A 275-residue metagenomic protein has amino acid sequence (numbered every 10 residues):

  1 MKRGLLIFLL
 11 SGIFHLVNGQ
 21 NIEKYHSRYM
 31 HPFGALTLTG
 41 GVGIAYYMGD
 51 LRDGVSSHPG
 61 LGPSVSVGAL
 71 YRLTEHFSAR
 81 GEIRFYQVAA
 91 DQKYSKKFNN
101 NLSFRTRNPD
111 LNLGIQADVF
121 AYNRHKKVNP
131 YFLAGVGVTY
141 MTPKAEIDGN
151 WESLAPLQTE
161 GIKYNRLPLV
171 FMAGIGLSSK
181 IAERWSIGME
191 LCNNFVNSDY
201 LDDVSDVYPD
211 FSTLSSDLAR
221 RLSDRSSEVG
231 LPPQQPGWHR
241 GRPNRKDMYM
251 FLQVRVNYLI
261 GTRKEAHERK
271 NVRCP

Functional and structural regions predicted by a protein language model:
Q20-L70, D247-R263: Short glycine/proline- and aromatic-enriched beta-strand/turn motifs that initiate or cap beta-hairpins
N21-A35, H76, A121-V128, I181-R184 (+1 more regions): Short loop/turn motifs that connect adjacent beta-strands in outer-membrane beta-barrel proteins
Y25-H26, M48-V55, K97-F104, L157-K163 (+1 more regions): Extracellular loop and loop/strand-boundary signature of outer-membrane beta-barrel proteins
G34, P59-P63, R107-L111, V128 (+2 more regions): Residues that define the transmembrane beta-barrel architecture of outer-membrane proteins
G40-I44, V67-Y71, L113-A117, A134-V138 (+3 more regions): Residues on the lipid-exposed face of transmembrane beta-strands in outer-membrane beta-barrel proteins
D50-V55, D91-F98, P143-W151, Y200-V207: Outer-membrane beta-barrel translocator domains and adjoining extracellular loop/strand segments of Gram-negative
F77, E82-G149: Gram-negative (and chloroplast) outer-membrane scaffold detector with strong preference for beta-barrel transmembrane
A182-P275: Predominantly the C-terminal beta-signal and adjacent terminal strand-loop region of outer-membrane beta-barrel
